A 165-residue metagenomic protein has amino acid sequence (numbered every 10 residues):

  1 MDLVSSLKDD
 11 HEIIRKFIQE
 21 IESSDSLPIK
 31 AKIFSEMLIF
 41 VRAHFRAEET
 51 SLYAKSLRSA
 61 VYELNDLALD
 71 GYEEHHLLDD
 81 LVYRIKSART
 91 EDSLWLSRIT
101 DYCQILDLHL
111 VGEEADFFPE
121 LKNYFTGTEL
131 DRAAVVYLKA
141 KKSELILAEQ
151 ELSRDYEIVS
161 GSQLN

Functional and structural regions predicted by a protein language model:
M1-N165: Small-residue-biased structural context
